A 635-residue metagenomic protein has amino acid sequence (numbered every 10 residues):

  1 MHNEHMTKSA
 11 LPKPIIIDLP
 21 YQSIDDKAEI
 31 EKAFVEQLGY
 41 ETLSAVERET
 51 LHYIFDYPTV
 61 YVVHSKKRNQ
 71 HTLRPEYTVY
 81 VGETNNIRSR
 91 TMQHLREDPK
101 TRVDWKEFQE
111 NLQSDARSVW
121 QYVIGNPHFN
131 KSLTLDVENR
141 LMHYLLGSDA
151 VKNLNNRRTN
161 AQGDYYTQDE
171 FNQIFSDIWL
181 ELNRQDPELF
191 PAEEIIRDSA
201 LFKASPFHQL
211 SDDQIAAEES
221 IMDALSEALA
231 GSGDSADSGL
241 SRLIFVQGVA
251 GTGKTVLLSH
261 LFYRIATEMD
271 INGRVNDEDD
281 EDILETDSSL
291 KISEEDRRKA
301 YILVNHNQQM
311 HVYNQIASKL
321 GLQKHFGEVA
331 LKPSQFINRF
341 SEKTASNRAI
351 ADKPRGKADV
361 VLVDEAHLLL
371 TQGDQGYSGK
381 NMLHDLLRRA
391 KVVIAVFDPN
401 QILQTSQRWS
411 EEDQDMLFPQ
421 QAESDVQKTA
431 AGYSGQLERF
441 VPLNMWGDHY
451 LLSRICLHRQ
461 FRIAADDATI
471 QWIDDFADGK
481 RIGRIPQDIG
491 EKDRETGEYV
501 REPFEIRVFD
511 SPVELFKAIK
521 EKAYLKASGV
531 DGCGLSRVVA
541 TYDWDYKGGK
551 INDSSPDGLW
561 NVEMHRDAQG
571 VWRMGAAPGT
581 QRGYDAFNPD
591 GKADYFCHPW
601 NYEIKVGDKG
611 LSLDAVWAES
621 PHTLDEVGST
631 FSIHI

Functional and structural regions predicted by a protein language model:
M1-S89, Q93: GIY-YIG nuclease catalytic motif and its immediate N-terminal context
I87-N139: Conserved short loop/helix modules at catalytic or binding sites in compact beta-alpha or helix-hairpin-helix contexts
R88, L362-H449: Signature of the SF2 helicase/ATPase Hel1-core->accessory helical subdomain module
P206-R242: N-terminal pre-P-loop "Q-motif" helix
V246-G248: Hydrophobic anchor at the beta1->P-loop junction of P-loop NTPases
T252, L322-F340, S424-H634: Core RecA-like ATPase module of SF1/SF2 helicases and allied nucleic-acid translocases
L257, L261: Hydrophobic positions on the alpha1 helix immediately C-terminal to the Walker A/P-loop
L320-R388, D625-S629: Conserved RecA-like ASCE ATPase "motif II neighborhood" in helicase/translocase motors
